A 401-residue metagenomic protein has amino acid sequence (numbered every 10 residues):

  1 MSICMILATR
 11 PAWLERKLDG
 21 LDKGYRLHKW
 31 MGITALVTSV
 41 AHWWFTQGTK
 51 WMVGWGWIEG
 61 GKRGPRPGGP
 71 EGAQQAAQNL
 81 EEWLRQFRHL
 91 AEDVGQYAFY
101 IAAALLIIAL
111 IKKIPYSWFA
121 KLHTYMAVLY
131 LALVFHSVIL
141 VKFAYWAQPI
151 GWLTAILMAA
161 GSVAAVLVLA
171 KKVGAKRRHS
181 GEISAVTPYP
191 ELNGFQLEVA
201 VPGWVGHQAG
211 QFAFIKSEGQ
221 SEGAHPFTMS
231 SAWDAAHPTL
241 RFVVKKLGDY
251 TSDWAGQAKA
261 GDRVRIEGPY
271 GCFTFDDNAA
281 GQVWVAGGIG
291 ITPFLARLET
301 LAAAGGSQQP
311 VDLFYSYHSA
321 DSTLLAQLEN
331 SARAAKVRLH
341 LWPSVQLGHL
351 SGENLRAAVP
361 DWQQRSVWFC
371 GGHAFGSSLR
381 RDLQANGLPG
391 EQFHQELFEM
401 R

Functional and structural regions predicted by a protein language model:
M1-I3, V37: Hydrophobic cores of alpha-helical transmembrane segments in multi-pass integral membrane proteins
T9-L21, L27-K172, H237, K246-R401: FNR/FR-type flavoprotein reductase catalytic core
G174-D262, A302, Q309-D312, S316-S319 (+2 more regions): Ferredoxin-reductase
